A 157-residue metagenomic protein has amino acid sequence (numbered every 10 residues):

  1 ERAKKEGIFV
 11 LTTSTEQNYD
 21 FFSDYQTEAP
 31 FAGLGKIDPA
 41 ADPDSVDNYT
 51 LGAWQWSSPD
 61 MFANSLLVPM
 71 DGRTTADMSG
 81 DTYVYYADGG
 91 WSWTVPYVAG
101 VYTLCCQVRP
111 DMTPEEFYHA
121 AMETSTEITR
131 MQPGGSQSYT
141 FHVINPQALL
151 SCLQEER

Functional and structural regions predicted by a protein language model:
K5-Q107, D111: Extracellular S/T/G-rich loop segment that most often corresponds to the catalytic His/Ser-adjacent loop
Q107-R157: C-terminal subdomain of the subtilisin-like protease fold in secreted/lumenal serine endopeptidases
